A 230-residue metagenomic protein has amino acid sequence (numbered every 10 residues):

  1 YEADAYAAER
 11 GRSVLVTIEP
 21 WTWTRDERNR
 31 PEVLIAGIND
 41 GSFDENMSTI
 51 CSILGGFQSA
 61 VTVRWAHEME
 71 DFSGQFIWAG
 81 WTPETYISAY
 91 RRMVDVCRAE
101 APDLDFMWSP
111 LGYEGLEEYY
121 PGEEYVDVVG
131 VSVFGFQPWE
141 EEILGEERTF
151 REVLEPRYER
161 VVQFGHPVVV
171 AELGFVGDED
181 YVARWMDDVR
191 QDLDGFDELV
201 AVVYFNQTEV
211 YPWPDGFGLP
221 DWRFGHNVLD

Functional and structural regions predicted by a protein language model:
E2-E19, P121-D178: Glycoside hydrolase catalytic-domain groove-lining segments
E2-L104, F205, W222-G225: Substrate-binding cleft of extracellular glycoside hydrolase catalytic domains
P20-T24, E68-F72, L111-L116, V133-P138 (+2 more regions): Solvent-exposed loop/turn segments at secondary-structure junctions within structured extracellular/periplasmic domains
R64-A66, Y90-E117, H166-E179, A201-Q207: Aromatic-lined carbohydrate-recognition surfaces of secreted/lumenal glycan-active proteins
P83-C97, T149-E159, Y181-G195: Long, well-ordered alpha-helical scaffolding segments within enzyme catalytic domains, especially pronounced
G112-Y125, A183: Distinct, well-ordered alpha-helical segments
P167-D230: Substrate-binding cleft of secreted/luminal carbohydrate-active enzymes
